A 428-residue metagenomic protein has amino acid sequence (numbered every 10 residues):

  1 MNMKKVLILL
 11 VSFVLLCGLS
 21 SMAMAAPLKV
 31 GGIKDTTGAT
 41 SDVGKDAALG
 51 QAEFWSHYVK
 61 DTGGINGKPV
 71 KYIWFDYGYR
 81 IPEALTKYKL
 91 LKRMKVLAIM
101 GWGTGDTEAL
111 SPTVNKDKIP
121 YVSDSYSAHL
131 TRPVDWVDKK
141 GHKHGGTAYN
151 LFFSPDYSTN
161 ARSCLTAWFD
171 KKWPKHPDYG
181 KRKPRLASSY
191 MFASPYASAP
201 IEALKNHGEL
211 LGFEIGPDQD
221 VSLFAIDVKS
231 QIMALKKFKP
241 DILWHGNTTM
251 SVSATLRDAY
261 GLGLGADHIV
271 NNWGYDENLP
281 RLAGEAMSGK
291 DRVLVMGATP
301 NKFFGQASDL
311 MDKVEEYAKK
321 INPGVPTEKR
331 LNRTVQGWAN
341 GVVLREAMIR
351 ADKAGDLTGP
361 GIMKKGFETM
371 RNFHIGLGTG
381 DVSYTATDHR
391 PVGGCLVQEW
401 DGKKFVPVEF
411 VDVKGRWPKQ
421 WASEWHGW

Functional and structural regions predicted by a protein language model:
L10-G18: Bacterial N-terminal signal peptides
L19-A25: Sec/Tat signal peptide C-region and signal peptidase I cleavage site
P27, D42-L49, D61-K139, F153 (+3 more regions): Beta-alpha junction/loop-to-helix N-cap segments that form part of ligand/metal-binding clefts
L28, L49-Y72, P174-D178, G208-F213: Signal peptide-proximal N-terminal region of secreted/periplasmic/extracellular or secretory-lumen proteins
G31-A52, T62, F75-P82, G103 (+2 more regions): Extracytoplasmic "Venus flytrap"
V96-D218, D267-L294: Extracytoplasmic ligand/sensor domains, especially the bilobed periplasmic-binding protein
S154-S158, A259-W338, V413, E424-W425: Extracellular/periplasmic periplasmic-binding protein-like sensory domains
K320-T334, R345-E409: Segments of small-molecule ligand-sensing domains
